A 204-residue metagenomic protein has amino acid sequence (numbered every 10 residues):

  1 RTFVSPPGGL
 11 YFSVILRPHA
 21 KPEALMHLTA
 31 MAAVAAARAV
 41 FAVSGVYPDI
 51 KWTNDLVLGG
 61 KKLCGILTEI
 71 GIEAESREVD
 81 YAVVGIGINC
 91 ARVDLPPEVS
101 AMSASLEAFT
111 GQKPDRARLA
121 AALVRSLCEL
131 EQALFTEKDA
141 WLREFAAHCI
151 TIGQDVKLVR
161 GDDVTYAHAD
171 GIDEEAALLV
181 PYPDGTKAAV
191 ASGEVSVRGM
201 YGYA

Functional and structural regions predicted by a protein language model:
R1-Y81, M102, F109-E137: Contiguous, small/hydrophobic- and glycine-enriched helical/loop subdomains that border and often "cap" functional
H19, E73, C90-V93, A177: Short, acidic Gly/Pro/Ser/Thr-rich loop/turn segments
G60-G65, L142, G153-D155, Y166: Conserved beta-strand residues within beta-sheet cores
Y81-V93: Active-site beta-strand/loop microenvironment that shapes enzyme catalytic pockets
A91-A101: Cytochrome P450 core scaffold surrounding the K-helix E-X-X-R motif and the conserved "meander" helix-loop region
E137-G161: Short boundary/loop segments of OB/S1/cold-shock single-stranded nucleic-acid-binding domains
I152-A204: Conserved RNA-binding domains used in RNP assembly and mRNA/RNA metabolism
